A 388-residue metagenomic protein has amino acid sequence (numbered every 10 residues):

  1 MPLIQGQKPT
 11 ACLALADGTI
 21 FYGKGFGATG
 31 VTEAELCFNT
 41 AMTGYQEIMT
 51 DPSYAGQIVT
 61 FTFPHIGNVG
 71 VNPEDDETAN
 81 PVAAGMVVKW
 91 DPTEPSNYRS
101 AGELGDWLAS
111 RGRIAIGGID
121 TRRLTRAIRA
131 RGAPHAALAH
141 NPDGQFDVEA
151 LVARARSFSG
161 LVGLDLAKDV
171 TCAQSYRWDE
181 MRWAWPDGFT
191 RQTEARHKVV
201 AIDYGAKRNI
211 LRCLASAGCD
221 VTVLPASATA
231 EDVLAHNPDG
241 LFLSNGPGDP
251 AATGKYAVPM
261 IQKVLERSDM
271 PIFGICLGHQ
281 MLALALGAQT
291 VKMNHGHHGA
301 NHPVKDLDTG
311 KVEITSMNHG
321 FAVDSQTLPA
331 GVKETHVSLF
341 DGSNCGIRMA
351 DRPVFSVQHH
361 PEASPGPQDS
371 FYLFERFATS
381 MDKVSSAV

Functional and structural regions predicted by a protein language model:
M1-H236, G248, S364-G366, R376-V388: RNA-binding accessory domains that recognize and position tRNA/RNA substrates
G25-G27, P64, N318, M349 (+1 more regions): Residue-level structural signal for beta-strand termini and adjacent loop
I114, K198, P271-F273, Q289 (+1 more regions): Proline-centered loop/turn at the N-terminus of a beta-strand
R191-A195, E266, R348: Short, flexible hinge/linker loops that cap or flank conserved catalytic cores
K198-I202, T315-S316, F355-H359: Active-site-proximal beta-strand elements of phosphoester/diester hydrolases
G240-S325, G366-V384: Cysteine-nucleophile active-site neighborhood
G310-R352, V388: Catalytic beta-strand/loop cores that center a nucleophilic Ser/Cys/Thr and support acyl-enzyme chemistry
